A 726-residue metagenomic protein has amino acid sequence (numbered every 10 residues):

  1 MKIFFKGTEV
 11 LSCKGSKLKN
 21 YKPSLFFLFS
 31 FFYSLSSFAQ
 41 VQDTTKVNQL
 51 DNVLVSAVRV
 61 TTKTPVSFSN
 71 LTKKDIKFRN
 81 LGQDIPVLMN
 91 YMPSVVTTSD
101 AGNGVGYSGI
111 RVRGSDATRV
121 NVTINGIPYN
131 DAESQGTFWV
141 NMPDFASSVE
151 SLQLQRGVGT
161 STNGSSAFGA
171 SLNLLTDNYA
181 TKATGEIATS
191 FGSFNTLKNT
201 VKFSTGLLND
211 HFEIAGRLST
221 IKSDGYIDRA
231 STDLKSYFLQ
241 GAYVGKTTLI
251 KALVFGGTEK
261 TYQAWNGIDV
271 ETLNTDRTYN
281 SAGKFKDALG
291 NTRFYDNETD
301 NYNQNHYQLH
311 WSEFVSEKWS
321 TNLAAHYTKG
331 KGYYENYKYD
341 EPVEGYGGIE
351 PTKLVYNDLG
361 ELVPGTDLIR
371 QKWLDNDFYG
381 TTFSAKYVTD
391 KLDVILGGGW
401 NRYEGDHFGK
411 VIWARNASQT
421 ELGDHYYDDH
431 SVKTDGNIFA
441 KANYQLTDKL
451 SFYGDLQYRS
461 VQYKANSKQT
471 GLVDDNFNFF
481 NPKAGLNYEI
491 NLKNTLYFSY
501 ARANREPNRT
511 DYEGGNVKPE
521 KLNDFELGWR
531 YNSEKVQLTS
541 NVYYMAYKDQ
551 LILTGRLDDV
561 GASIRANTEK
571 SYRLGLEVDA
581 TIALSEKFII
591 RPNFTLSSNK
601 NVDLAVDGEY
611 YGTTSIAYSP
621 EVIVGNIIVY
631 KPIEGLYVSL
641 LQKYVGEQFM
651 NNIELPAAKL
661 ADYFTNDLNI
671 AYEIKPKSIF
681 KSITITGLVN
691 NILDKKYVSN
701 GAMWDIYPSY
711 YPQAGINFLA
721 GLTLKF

Functional and structural regions predicted by a protein language model:
G7, S204, F255-T258, A442-N443 (+3 more regions): Conserved C-terminal beta-signal and adjacent last beta-strands/turns of outer-membrane beta-barrel proteins
Q49-G82, G109: N-terminal periplasmic "start-of-domain" segments of outer-membrane beta-barrel proteins
P86-P128, E150: Extracytoplasmic beta-strand/coil segments of soluble accessory domains associated with Gram-negative outer-membrane
P128-R156, L175: Short acidic/polar hinge/loop motifs at secondary-structure boundaries that mediate gating or recognition
T184, F191-K222, I227-A264, L309-S316: Transmembrane beta-barrel wall of Gram-negative outer-membrane proteins
Y302-K468, N487-N491, L496, V536-V542 (+2 more regions): Face-selective signature of the C-terminal outer-membrane beta-barrel domain
S320-H326, E489, T495-A503, P519-L574 (+4 more regions): Membrane-embedded beta-barrel scaffold of Gram-negative outer-membrane proteins
D448, Y544, A566-N652, T723: Gram-negative outer-membrane beta-barrel transporters
